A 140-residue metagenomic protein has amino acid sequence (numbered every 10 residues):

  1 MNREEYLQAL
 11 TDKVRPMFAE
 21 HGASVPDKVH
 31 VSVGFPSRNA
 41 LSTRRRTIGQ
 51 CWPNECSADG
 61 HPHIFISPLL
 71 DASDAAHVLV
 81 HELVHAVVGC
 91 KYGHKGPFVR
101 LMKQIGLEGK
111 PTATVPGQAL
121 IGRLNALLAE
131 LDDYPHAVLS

Functional and structural regions predicted by a protein language model:
M1-D71, C90-S140: Metalloprotease/metallohydrolase-associated module, dominated by Zn2+-dependent proteases
F65, S73-V80: Short, conserved helix/loop micro-motifs enriched in His/Cys and acidic residues
H77-C90: Active-site recognition of the HExxH zinc-binding catalytic motif
